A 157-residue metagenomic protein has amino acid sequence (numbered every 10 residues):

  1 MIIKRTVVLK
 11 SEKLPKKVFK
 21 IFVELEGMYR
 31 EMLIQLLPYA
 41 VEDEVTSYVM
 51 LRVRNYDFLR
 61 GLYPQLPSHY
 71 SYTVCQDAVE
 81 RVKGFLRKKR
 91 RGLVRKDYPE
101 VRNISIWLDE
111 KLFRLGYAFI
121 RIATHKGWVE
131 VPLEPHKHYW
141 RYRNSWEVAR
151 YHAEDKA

Functional and structural regions predicted by a protein language model:
M1-A157: Nucleic-acid substrate recognition interfaces
